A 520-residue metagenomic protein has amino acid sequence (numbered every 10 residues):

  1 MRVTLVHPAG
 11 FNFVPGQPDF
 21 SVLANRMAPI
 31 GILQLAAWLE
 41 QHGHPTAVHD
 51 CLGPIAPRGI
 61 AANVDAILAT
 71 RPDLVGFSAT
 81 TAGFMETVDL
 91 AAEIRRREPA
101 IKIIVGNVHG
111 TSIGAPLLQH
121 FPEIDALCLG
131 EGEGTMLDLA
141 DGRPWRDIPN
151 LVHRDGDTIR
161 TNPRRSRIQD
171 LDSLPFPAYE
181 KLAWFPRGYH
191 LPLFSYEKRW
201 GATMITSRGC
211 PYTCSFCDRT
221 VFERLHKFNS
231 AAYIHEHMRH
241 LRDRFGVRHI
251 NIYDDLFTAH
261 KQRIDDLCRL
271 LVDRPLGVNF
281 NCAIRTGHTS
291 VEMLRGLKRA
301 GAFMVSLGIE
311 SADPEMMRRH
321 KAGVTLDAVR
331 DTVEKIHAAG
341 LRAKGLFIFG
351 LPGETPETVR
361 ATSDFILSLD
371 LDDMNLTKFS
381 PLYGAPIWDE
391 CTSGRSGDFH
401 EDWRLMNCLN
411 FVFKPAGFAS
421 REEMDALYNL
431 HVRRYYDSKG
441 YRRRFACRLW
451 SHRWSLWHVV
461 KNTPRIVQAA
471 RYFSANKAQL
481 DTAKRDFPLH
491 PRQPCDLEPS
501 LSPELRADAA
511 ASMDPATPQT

Functional and structural regions predicted by a protein language model:
M1, A9-F20, W145, R154-T203: N-terminal [4Fe-4S]-dependent radical SAM core
R2-L5, P45, V64, E123 (+2 more regions): Radical SAM enzyme core and accessory elements
N12-P15, G114, G156, Q262 (+5 more regions): Flexible glycine/acidic-rich beta-alpha junction loops that bind and position SAM and/or redox cofactors in anaerobic
G16-I32: Glycine- and acidic-residue-enriched helix-capping/strand-helix junction motifs
G31, L35-D170, K378, G384: Glycine-rich beta-alpha loop elements in corrinoid/cobalamin-binding modules across cobalamin-dependent enzymes
R71-D73, V247, L371: Proline-aspartate-enriched helix->loop->beta-strand connector
G114-H120, M293, G353-S368: Catalytic cores of alpha/beta
P177-F349, R360, D364: Radical SAM [4Fe-4S] cluster-binding motif and immediate context
